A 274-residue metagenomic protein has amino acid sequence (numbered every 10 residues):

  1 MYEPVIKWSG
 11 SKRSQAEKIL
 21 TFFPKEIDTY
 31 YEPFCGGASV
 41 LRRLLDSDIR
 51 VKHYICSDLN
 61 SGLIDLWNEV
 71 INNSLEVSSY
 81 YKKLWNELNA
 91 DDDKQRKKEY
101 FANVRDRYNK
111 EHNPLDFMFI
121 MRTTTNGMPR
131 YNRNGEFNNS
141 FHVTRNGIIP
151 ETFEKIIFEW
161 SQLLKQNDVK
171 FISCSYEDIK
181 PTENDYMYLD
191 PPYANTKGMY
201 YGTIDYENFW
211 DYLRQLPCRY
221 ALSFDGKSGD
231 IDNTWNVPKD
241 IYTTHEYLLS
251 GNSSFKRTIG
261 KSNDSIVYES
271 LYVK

Functional and structural regions predicted by a protein language model:
M1-C35, S39-V40: S-adenosyl-L-methionine
T21, K25, S161-L164, F171-T182: A short acidic-Thr-Gly-centered motif at the start of a beta-strand
E26-Y30, V51-K52, T182-N184, P217: A general structural motif
Y30-L44, C56-N60, M118-Y131, S173-Y176 (+2 more regions): Conserved proline-anchored active-site loop of SAM-dependent methyltransferases that bridges a beta-strand
S47, K52-Q166, K170: Class I S-adenosyl-L-methionine-dependent methyltransferase module
R50, Y176-E177, L213: Catalytic phosphate/metal-binding cores of nucleic-acid and nucleotide-processing enzymes, i.e., regions that mediate
V143, D178-T182, P191-D211, S228-D232: Residues lining hydrophobic/aromatic ligand-binding pockets adjacent to catalytic sites
G202-K274: Long, positively charged, glycine-interspersed low-complexity recognition regions
